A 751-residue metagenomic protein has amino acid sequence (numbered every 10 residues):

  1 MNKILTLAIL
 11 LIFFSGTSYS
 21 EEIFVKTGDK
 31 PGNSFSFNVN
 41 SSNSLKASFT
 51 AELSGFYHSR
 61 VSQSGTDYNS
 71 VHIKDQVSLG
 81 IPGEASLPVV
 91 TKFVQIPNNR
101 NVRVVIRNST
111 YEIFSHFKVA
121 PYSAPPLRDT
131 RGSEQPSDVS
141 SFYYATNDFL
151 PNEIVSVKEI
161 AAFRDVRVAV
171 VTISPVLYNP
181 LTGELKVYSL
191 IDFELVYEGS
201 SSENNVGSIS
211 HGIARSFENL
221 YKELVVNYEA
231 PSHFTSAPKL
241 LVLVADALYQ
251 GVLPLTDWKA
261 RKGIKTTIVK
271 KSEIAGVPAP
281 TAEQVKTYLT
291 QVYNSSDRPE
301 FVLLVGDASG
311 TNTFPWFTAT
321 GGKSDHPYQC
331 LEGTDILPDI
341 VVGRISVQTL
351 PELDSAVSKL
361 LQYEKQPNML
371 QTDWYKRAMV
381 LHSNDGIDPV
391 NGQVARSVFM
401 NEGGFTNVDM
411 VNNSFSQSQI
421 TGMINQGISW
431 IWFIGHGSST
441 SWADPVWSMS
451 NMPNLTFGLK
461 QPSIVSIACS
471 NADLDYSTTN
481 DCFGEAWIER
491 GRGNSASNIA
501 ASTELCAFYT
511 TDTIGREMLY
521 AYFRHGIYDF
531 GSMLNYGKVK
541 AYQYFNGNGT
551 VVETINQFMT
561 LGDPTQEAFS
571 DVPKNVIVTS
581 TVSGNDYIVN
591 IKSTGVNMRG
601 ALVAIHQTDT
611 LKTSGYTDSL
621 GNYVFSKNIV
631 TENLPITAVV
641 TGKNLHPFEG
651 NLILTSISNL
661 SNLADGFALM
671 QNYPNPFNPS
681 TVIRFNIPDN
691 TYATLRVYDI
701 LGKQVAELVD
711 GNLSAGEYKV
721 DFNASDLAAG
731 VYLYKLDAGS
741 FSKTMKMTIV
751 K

Functional and structural regions predicted by a protein language model:
I4-F14: Sec-dependent N-terminal signal peptides
S20-N651: Cysteine-dependent hydrolase recognition
F569-S583, H646-Y673, P688, T694 (+2 more regions): Residue-level detector of functionally pivotal "anchor" positions at catalytic/ligand-binding pockets or at interdomain
Y623-F625, G716-F722: Short strand-edge motifs at loop-to-beta-strand transitions and within beta-strands of extracellular beta-rich domains
E632-L634, G716, A728-G730: A glycine-anchored, Pro-Gly-centered beta-turn/N-cap motif
S658-Y673, F677-Y698, E707, K719-A724 (+1 more regions): Glycine-centered coil/turn sites that cap beta-strands in beta-rich domains
Y698-V705, Y732: Short, glycine-anchored, charge-dense loop/turn motifs used at functional sites
D721, S725, A729-K751: C-terminal tail/sorting-segment detector
